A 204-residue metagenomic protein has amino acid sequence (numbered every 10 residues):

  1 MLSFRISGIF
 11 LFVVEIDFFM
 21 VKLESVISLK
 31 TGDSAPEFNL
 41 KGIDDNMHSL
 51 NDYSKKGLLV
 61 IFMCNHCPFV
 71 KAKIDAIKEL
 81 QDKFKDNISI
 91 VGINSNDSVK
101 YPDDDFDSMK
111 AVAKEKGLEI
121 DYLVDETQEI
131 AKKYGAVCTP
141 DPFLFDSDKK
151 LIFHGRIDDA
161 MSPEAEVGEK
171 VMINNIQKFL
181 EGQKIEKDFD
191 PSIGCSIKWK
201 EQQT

Functional and structural regions predicted by a protein language model:
S3-F19: Short, Lys/Arg-enriched N-terminal segments with co-localized hydrophobic residues within the first ~10-30 amino acids
F4-S7, K56, I193: Feature targets compositionally biased, intrinsically disordered low-complexity regions with long contiguous runs
M20-L180, K184-F189, S196-T204: Chalcogenol-based redox active-site neighborhoods
